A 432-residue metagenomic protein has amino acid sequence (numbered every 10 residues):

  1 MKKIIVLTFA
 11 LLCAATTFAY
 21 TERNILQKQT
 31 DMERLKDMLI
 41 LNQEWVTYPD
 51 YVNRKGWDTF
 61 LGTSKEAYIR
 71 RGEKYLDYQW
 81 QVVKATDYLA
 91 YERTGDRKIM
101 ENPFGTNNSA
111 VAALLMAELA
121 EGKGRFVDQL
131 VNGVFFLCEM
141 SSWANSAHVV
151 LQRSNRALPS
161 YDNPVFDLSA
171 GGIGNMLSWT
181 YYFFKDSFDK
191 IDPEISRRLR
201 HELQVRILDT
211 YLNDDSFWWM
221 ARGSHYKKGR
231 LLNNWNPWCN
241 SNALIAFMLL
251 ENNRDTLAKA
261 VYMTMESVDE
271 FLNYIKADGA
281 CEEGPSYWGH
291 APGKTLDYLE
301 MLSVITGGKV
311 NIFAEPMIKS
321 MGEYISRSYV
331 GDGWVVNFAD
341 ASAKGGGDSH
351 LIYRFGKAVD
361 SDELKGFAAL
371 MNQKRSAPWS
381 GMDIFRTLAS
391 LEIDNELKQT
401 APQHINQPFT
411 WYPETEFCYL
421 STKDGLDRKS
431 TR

Functional and structural regions predicted by a protein language model:
M1-I4, T295: Positively charged n-region of N-terminal signal peptides that target proteins for export
I4-C13: Sec-dependent N-terminal signal peptides
Y20-E92: Low-complexity, Ser/Thr/Pro/Gly-enriched N-terminal "stalk/linker" regions
G72-K84, L130-H148, R197-G223, K259-G279 (+1 more regions): Long, well-ordered core segments of solenoidal/helical folds
Y88-I99, V149-L168, M220-N234, N242 (+3 more regions): Carbohydrate-binding/catalytic loop surfaces
S109-G124, Y161, G172-I191, C239-R254 (+4 more regions): Well-ordered alpha-helical scaffold segments within catalytic/enzyme domains
R156-S286, D297, E392-N406: Active-site lining segments of carbohydrate-active enzymes
P292-R432: Carbohydrate-active enzyme catalytic cores, enriched for enzymes that act on polyanionic acidic polysaccharides
